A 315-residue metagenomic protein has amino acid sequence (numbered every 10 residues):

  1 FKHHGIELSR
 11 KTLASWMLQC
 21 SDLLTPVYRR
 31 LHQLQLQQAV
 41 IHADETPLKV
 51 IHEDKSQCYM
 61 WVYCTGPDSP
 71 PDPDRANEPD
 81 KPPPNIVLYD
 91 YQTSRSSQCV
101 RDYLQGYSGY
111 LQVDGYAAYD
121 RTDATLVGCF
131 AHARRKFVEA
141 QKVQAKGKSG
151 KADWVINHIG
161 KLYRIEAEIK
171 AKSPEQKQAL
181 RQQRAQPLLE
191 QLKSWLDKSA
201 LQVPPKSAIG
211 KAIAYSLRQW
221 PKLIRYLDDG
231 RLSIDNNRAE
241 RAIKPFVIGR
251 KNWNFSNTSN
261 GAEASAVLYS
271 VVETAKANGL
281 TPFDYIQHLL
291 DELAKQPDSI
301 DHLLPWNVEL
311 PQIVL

Functional and structural regions predicted by a protein language model:
F1-L315: Catalytic center-proximal scaffold of phosphoryl-transfer enzymes
